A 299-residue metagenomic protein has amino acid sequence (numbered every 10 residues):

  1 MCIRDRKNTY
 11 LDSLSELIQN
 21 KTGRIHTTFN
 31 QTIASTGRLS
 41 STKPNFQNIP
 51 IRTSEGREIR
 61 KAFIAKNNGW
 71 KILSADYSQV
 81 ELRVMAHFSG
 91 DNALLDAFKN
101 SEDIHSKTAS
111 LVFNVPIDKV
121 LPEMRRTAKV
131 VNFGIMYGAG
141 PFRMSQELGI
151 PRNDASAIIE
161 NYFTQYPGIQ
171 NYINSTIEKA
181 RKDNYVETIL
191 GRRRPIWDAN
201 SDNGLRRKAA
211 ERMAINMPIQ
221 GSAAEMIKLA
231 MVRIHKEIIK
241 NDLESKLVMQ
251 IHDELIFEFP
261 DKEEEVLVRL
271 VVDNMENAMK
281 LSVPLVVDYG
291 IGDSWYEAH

Functional and structural regions predicted by a protein language model:
M1: Phosphate/diphosphate ligand-binding glycine-rich loop within oxidoreductases
R4-H299: Conserved catalytic core of nucleotide polymerization and phosphodiester-bond processing enzymes
